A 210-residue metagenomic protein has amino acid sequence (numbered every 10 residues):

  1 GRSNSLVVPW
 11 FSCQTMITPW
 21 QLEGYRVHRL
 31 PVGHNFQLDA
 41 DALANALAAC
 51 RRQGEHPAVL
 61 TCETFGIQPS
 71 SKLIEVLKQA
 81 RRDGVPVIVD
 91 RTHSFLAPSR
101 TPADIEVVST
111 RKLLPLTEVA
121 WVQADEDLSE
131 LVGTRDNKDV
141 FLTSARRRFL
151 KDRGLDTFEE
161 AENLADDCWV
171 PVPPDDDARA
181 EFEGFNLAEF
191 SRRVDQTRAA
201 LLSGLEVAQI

Functional and structural regions predicted by a protein language model:
G1-C50: Conserved PLP-anchoring active-site segment centered on the Schiff-base-forming lysine
M16-T18, V76, L201: Residues within well-ordered alpha-helices
W20, K78-R81, L205: A generic structural signal for well-ordered alpha-helical segments
Y25, E55-H56, P173: Pyridoxal 5′-phosphate
F36-E130: Active-site phosphate-binding strand-loop segment of PLP-dependent enzymes
L60, S129-I210: PLP-dependent aminotransferase class I/II
